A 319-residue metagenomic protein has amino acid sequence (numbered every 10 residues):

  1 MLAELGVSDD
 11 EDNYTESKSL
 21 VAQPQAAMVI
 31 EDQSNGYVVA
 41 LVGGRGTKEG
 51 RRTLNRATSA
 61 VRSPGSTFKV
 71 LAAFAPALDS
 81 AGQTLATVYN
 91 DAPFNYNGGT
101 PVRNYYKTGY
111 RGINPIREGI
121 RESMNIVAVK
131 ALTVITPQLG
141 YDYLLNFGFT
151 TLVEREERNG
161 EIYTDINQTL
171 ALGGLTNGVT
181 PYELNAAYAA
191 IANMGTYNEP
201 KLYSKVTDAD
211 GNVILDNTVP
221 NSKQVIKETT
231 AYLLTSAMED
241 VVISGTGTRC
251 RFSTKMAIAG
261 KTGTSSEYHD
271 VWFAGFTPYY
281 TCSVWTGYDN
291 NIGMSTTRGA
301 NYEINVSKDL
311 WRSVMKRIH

Functional and structural regions predicted by a protein language model:
M1-L20, P24-D32, A40-V42, T47-A60 (+1 more regions): A penicillin-recognizing enzyme superfamily signal
L20, A27-E31, N35, A60-S66 (+9 more regions): Secondary-structure capping and boundary motifs in well-ordered enzyme cores
P24-A26, E49-L71, A86-Y89, T169 (+1 more regions): Short active-site loop at a secondary-structure junction that contains or immediately precedes the catalytic residue(s)
N35-G36, R62-Y89, G119, A187-I191 (+3 more regions): Active-site SXXK
V38-R52, L144-T164, S283-G287: Active-site-adjacent bridging/hinge elements
S80-T84, Y96, I135, L139 (+5 more regions): A generic secondary-structure signal for well-formed alpha-helical elements
G82-G140, N167, A209-D240: Conserved catalytic neighborhood of penicillin-recognizing serine enzymes
T100-Y105, T136-N185: Mid-domain, small-residue-enriched loop/turn segments at the edges of structured enzyme/sensor domains
